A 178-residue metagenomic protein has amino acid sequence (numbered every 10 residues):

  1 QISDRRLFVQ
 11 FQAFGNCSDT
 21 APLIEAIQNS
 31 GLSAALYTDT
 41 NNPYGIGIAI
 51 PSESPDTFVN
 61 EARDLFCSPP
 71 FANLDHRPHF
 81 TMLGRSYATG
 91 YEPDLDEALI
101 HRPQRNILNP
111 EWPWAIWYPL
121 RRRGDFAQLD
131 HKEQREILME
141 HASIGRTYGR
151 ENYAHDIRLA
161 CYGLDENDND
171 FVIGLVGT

Functional and structural regions predicted by a protein language model:
Q1-S30, P43-Y44, S52-E61, L65-C67 (+1 more regions): Short S/T/G/P-rich N-terminal loop/turn motif that feeds into the first structured element of a domain
Q12-G15, A49-P51, Y162, F171-G177: A structural feature that tracks compact, well-ordered secondary-structure segments with a strong bias toward
Q28-I46, N152-L159, D168-D170: A cross-kingdom feature marking solvent-exposed beta-strand/loop segments within repeated, beta-rich binding/scaffold
P70-A72, G163-L164: Short amphipathic alpha-helical linker/capping segments at the junctions of internal repeats and modular domains
E136-D168: Intrinsically disordered, low-complexity segments enriched in Gly and acidic/Ser/Thr residues that form flexible
